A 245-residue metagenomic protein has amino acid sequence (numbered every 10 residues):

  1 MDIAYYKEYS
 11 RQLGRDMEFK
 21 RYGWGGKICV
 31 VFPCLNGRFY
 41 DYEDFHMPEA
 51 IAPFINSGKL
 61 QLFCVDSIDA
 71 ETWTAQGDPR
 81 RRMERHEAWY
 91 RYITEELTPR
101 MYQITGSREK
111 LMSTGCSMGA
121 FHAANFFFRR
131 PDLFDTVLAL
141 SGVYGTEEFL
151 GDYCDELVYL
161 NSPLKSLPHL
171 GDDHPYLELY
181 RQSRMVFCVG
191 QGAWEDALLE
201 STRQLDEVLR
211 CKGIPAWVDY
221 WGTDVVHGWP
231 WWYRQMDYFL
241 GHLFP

Functional and structural regions predicted by a protein language model:
M1-P245: Non-catalytic cap/lid and distal C-terminal segments of serine-dependent acyl enzymes
